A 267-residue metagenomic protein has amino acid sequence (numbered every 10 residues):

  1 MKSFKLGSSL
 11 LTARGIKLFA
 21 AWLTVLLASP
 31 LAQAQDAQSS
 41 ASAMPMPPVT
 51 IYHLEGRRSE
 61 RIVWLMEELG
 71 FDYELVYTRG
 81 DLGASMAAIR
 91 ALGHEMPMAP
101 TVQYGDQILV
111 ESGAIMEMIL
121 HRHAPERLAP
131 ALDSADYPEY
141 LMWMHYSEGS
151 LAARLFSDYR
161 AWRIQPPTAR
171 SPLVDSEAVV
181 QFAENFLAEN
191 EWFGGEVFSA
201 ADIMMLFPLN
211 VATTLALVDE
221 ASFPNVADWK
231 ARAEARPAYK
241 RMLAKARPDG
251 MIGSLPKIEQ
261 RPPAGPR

Functional and structural regions predicted by a protein language model:
M1-A13: N-terminal secretory signal peptides that target proteins for export/translocation
K17-P30: Bacterial N-terminal signal peptides
D36-R170: GST-like domain detector, emphasizing the conserved glutathione-binding G-site in the N-terminal thioredoxin-like
R79-D81, A201, R247: Conserved beta-strand edge residues that scaffold enzyme active sites
L120, P208-L209, L243: Active-site-flanking alpha-helical
W143-A235: GST-like fold's C-terminal all-alpha helical module
R236, R241-M242: A late-sequence structural motif
A246-R267: Acidic/histidine-enriched, glycine/proline-rich intrinsically disordered or flexible terminal extensions
